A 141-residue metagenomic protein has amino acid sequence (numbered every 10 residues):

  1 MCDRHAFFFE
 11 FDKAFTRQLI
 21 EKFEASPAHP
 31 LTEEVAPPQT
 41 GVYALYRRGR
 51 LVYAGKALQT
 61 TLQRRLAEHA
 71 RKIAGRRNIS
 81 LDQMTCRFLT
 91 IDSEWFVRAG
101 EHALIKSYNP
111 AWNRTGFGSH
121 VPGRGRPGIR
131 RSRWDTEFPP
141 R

Functional and structural regions predicted by a protein language model:
M1-V52, K56-R141: Boundary/linker segments flanking structured domains
